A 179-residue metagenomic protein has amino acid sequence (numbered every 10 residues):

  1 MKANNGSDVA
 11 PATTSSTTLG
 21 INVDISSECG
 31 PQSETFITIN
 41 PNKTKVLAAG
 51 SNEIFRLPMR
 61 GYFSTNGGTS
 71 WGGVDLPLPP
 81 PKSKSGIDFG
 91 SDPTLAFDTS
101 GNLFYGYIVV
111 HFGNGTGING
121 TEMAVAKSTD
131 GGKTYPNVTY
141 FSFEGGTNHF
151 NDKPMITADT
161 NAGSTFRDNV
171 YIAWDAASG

Functional and structural regions predicted by a protein language model:
M1-G179: C-terminal PAP-associated
